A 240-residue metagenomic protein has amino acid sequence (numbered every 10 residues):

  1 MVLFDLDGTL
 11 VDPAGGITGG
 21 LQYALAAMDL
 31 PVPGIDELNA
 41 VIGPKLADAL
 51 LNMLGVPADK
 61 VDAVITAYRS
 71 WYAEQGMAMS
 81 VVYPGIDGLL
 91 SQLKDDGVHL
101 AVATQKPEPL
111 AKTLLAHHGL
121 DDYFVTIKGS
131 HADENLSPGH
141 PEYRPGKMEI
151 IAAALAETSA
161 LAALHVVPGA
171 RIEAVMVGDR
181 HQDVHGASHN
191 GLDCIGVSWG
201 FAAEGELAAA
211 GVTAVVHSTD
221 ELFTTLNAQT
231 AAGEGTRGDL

Functional and structural regions predicted by a protein language model:
M1-A40, L54: Active-site neighborhood of HAD-like aspartate-dependent phosphohydrolases
M1-F4, E173, A231-L240: Non-catalytic pre-domain segments flanking phosphatase-related domains
A24-L25, K45-A58, L114, I150 (+1 more regions): Helix-loop "lid/cap" segments that line or gate small-molecule binding pockets
L51-G88: Metal-dependent phosphoesterase signature
E74-V102, E108-K112, M148: Short, acidic loop-to-helix structural element flanking the phosphoryl-transfer center in phosphate-processing enzymes
E108-V175, H181-H189, E204: Substrate-recognition "cap/lid" segment bordering the active-site pocket of phosphatases
G119-S130, E206-T224: Structural recognition of alpha->loop->beta junctions
M176-V216: Acidic, Mg2+-coordinating phosphoryl-transfer loop and its flanking beta/alpha structural elements, shared across
